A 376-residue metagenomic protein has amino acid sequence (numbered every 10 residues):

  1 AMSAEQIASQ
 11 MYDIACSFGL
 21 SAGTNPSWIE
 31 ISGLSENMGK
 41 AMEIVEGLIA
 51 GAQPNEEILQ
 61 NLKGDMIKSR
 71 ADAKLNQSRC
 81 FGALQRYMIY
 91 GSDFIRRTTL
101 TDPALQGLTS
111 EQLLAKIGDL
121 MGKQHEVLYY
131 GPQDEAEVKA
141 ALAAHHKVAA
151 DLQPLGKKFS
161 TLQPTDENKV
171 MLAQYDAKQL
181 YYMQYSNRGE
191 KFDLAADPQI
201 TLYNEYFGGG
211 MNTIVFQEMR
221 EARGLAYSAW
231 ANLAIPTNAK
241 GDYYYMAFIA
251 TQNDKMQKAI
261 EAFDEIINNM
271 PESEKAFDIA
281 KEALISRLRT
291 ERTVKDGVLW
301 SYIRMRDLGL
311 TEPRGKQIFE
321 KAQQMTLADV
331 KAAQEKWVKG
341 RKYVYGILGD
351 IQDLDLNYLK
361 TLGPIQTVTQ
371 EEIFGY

Functional and structural regions predicted by a protein language model:
A1, E205: Active-site recognition of the HExxH zinc-binding catalytic motif
M2-G51, N61-A71, N76-A104, K123-Y130 (+4 more regions): M16 family metallopeptidases and their MPP-like homologs
G118-G122: Edge/loop elements at the starts and ends of beta-strands within beta-rich repeat scaffolds
Q124-K191, G349-Y376: An aromatic/glycine/proline-enriched structural segment found at the starts of mature extracellular/organellar domains
D197-P198: Zinc-dependent metallopeptidase catalytic helix centered on the HExxH motif and its immediate flanking segment
